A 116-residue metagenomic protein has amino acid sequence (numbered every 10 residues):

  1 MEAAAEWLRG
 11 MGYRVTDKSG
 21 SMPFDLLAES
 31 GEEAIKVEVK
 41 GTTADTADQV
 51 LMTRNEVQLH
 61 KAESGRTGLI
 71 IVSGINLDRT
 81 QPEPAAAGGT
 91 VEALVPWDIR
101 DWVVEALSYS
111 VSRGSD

Functional and structural regions predicted by a protein language model:
M1-D116: Mixed-charge (Asp/Glu-Lys/Arg
